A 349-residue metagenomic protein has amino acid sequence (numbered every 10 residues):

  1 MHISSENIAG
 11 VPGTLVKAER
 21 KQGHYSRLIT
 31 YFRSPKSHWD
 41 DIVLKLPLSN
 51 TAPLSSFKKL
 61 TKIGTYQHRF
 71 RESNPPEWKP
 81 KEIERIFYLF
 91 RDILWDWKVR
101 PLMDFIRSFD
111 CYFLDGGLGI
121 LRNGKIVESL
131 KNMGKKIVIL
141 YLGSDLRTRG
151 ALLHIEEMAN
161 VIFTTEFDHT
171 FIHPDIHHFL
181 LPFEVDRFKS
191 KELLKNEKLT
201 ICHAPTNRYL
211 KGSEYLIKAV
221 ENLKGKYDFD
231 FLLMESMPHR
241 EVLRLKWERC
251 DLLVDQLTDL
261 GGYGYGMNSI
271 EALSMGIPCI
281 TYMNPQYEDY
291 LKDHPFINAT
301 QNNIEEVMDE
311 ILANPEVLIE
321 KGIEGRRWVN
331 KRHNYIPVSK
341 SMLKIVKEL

Functional and structural regions predicted by a protein language model:
M1-E6, R85-R91, P101-R122, V138: Short N-terminal targeting/anchoring amphipathic segment
G10-T14, R208-N222: A conserved mid-protein helix/loop that constitutes part of the nucleotide-sugar donor-binding site
I29, C111-G117, V127-L146, V161-T164: Active-site proximal beta-strand in glycosyltransferases
V138, D145-L146, E156-K191, K195: Donor nucleotide-sugar binding/catalytic pocket of nucleotide-sugar-dependent glycosyltransferases
S190-K211, I217: Conserved donor-binding/catalytic core segment of Leloir-type glycosyltransferases
A272-T281: Short hydrophobic beta-strand element within catalytic cores of glycosyltransferases and related nucleotide-activated
E288-D309: Change "using UDP/GDP/dTDP sugars" to "using nucleotide sugars
E316-K347: A charged, aromatic-enriched C-terminal amphipathic alpha-helix characteristic of glycosyltransferases across folds
